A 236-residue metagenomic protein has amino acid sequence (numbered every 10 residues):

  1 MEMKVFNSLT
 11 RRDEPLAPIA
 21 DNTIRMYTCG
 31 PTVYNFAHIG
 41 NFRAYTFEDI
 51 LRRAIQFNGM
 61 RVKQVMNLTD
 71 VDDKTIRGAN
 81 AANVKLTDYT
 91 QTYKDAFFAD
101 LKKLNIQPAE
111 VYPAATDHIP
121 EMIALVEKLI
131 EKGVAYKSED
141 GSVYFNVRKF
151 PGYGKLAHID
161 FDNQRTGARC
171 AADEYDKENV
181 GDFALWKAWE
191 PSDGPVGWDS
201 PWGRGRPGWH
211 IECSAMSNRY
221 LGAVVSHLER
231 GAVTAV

Functional and structural regions predicted by a protein language model:
M1-V236: NTP-dependent nucleotidyl-transfer catalytic core
